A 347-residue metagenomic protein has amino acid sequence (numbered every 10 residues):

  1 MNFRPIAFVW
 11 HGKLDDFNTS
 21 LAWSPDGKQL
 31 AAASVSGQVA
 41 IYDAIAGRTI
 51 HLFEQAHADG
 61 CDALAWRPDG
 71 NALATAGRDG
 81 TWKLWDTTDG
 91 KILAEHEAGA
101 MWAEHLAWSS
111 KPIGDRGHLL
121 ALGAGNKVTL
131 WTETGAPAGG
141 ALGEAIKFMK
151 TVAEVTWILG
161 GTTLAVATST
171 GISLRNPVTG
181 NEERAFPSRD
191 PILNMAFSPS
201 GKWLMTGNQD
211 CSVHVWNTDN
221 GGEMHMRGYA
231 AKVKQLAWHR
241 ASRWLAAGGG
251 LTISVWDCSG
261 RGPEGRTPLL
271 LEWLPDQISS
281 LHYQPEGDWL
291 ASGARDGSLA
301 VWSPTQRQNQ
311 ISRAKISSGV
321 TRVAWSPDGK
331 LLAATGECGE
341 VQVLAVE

Functional and structural regions predicted by a protein language model:
M1-E347: WD40-repeat beta-propeller superdomains and closely related acidic/aromatic-rich repeat-like regions
